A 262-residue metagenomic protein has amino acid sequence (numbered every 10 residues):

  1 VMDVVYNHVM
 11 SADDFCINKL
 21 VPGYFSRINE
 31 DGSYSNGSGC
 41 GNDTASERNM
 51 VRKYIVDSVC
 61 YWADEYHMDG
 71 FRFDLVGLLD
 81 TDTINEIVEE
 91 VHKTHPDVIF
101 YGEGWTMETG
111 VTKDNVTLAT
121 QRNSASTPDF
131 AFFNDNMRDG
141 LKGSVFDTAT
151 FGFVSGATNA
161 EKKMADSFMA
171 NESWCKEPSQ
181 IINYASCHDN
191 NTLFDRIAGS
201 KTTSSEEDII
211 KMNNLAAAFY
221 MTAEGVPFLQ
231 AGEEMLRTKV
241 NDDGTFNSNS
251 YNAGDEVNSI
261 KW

Functional and structural regions predicted by a protein language model:
V1, M68-R72, D97-Y101, N183 (+1 more regions): Structural preference for beta-strand elements that scaffold enzyme active sites
V1-Y66, E86-H95, I99: Substrate-binding/active-site clefts of carbohydrate-active enzymes
D3, W62, F73, F100 (+3 more regions): Conserved, mostly hydrophobic/aromatic
Y6, G77, G104, S155-N159 (+4 more regions): Short, flexible loop/turn elements at secondary-structure junctions
S11, G37-R52, H67-L79, I197-I209: The substrate-binding groove and active-site-proximal loops of carbohydrate-active enzymes, especially glycoside
S11-I17, V111-K113, F194-I197, V240-G244: Short, solvent-exposed loop/turn and secondary-structure capping segments
L75-C175, E233-W262: Active-site-proximal helices and loops of the catalytic beta/alpha 8
P178-W262: Loop/helix patches that line or flank the sugar-binding groove of alpha-linked glycan CAZymes
